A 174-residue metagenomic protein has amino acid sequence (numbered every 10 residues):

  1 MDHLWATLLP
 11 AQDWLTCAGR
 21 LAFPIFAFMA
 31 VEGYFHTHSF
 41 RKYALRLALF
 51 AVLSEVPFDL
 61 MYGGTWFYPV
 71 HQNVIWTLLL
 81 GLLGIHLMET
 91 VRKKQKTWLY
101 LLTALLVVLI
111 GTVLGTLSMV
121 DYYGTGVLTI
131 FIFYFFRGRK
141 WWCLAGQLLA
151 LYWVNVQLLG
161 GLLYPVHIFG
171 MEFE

Functional and structural regions predicted by a protein language model:
M1-E174: Alpha-helical transmembrane segments and their immediate juxtamembrane cytosolic regions
